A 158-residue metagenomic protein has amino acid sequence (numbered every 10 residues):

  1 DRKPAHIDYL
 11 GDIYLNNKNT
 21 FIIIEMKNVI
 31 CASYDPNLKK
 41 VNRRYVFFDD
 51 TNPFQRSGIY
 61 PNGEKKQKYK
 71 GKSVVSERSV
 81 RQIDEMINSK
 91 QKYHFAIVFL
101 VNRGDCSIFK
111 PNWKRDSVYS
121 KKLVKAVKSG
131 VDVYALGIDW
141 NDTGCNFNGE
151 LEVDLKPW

Functional and structural regions predicted by a protein language model:
D1-R2, D8-L10: A short acidic/basic microdomain associated with nuclease active sites
R2, I30-D35, C106-S107: Short, well-ordered, mixed-charge alpha-helical segments that flank or form enzyme active sites
A5, K18-T20, Q91: Residue-level preference for short coil/turn positions at secondary-structure junctions
H6-I7, I83: Hydrophobic, well-ordered secondary-structure segments
Y9-Y69, M86: Conserved catalytic cores of phosphodiester-cleaving nucleases, focusing on short active-site segments
Y45-W158: Non-catalytic C-terminal interaction segments of nucleic acid-processing enzymes
